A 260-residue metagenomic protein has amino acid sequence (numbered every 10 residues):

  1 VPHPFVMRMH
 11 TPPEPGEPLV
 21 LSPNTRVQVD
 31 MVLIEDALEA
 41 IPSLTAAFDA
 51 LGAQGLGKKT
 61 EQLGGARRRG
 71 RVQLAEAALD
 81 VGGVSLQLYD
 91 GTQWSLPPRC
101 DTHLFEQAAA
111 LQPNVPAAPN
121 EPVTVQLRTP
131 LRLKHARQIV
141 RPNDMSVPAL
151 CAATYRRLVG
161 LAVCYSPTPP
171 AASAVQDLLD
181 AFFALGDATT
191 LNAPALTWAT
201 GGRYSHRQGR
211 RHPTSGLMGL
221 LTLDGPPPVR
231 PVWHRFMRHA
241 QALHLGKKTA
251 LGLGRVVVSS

Functional and structural regions predicted by a protein language model:
V1-S260: RNA-interacting cores
